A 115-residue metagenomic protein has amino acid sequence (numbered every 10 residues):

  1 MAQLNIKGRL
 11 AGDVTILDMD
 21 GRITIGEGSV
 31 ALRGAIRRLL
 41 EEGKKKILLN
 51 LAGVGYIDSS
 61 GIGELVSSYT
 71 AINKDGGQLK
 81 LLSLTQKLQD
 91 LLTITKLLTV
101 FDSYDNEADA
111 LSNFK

Functional and structural regions predicted by a protein language model:
N5-G34: STAS-typified acidic loop motif
I23-F101: Amphipathic alpha-helical interaction surfaces in cytosolic regulatory modules
D102-N106: Short acidic-hydrophobic, aromatic-tinged amphipathic segments that line or gate anion-handling sites
F114-K115: A short, charged, amphipathic alpha-helix used as a generic interaction element across diverse proteins
